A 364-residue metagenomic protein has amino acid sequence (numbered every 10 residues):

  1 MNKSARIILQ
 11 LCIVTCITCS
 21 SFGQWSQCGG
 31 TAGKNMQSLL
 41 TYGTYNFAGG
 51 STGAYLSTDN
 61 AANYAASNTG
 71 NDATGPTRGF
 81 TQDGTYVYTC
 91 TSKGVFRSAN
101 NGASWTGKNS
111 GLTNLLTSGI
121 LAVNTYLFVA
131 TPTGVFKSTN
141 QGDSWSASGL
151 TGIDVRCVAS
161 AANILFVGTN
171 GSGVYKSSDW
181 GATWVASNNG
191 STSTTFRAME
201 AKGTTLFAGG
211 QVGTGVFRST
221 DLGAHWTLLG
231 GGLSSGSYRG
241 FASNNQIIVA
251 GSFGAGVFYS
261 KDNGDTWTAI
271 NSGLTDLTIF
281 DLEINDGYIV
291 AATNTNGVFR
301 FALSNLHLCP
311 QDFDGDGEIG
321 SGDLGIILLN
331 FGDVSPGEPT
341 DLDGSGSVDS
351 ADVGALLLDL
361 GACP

Functional and structural regions predicted by a protein language model:
L9-S20: Bacterial N-terminal signal peptides
Q27-L40, N68-T81, N109-L121, G149-A159 (+3 more regions): Short coil-to-beta transitions that initiate beta-strands within beta-rich domains
Y45-A48, Y86-T89, Y126-V129, I164-V167 (+3 more regions): Entry beta-strands of beta-propeller and related beta-repeat scaffolds
A54-Y55, V95-F96, L127, V135-F136 (+4 more regions): Hydrophobic beta-strand positions in blades of beta-propellers and related beta-sheet-rich domains
S57-T58, S98-A99, S138-T139, S177-S178 (+4 more regions): Conserved Ser/Thr-centered positions that define the repeating blades of beta-propeller domains
L277-L306: Blade-level signature of beta-propeller repeat domains, shared across WD40, Kelch, NHL, RCC1 and BNR/Asp-box propellers
N305-P364: Cellulosome-associated attachment modules in secreted, modular CAZymes
